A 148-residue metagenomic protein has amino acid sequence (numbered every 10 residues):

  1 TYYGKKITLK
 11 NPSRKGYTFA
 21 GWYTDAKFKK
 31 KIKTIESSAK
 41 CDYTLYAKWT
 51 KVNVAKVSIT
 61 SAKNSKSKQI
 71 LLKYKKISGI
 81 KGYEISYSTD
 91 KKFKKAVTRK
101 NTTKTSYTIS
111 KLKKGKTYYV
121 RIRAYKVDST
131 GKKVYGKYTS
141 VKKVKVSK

Functional and structural regions predicted by a protein language model:
T1-K51: Secondary-structure capping and domain/repeat boundary segments
W22-D25, I85-D90, R123-Y125: Predominantly extracellular/luminal cell-surface or secreted proteins
K40-D42, I80, G115-T117: Extracellular Ig-like/FN3 beta-sandwich strand-entry sites
K51-G79, G131-K148: Pro/Thr/Ser/Gly-rich low-complexity, intrinsically disordered linker/stalk tracts
G79-R99: Extracellular low-complexity, O-glycosylation-prone stalks/linkers
T103-Y107: Short S/T/G- and acidic-enriched coil/turn segments that sit immediately N-terminal to beta-strands in beta-sandwich
I109-G131: Beta-strand-rich modules
